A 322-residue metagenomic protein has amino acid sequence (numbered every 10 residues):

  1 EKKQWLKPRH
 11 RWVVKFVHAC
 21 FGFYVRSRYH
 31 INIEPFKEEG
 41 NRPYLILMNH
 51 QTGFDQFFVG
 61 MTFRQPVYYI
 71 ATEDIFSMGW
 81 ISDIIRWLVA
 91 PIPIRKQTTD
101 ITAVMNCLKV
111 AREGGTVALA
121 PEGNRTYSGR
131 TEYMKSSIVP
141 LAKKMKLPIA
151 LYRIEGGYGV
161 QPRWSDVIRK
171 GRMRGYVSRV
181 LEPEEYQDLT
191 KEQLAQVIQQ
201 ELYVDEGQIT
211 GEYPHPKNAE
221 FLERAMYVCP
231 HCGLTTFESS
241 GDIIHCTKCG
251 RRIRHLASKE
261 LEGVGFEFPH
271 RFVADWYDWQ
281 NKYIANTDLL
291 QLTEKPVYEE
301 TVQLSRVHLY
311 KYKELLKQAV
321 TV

Functional and structural regions predicted by a protein language model:
E1-K7: Short, Lys/Arg-rich, polar N-terminal cytosolic tail immediately upstream of the first transmembrane signal-anchor
K3, M78, A274-Y277: Short, low-complexity intrinsically disordered segments
K7-V14, H18, F23-L194, I209 (+4 more regions): Soluble catalytic domains of membrane acyltransferases
Y24, I198-L202, Q280: Hydrophobic, Leu/Ile/Phe/Ala-enriched alpha-helical segments that form helix-helix packing faces
K146, Y203, F237: Hydrophobic/aromatic-lined pockets within catalytic cores
E192-A225: A conserved mid-domain beta-alpha-beta active-site/ligand-binding segment of alpha/beta enzyme cores
H215-E267: Cys/His-rich short segments
R252-V322: Long, charge-rich boundary regions
